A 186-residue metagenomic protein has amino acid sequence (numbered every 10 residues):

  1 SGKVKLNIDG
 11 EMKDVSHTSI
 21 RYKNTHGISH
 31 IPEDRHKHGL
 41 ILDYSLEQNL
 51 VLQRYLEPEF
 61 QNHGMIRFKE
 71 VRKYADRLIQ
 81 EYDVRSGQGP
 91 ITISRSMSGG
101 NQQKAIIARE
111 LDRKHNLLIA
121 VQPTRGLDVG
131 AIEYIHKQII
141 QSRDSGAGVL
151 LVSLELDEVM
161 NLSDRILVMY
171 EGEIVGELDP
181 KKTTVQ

Functional and structural regions predicted by a protein language model:
S1-Q186: Glycine-rich phosphate-binding loops of nucleotide-dependent enzymes
